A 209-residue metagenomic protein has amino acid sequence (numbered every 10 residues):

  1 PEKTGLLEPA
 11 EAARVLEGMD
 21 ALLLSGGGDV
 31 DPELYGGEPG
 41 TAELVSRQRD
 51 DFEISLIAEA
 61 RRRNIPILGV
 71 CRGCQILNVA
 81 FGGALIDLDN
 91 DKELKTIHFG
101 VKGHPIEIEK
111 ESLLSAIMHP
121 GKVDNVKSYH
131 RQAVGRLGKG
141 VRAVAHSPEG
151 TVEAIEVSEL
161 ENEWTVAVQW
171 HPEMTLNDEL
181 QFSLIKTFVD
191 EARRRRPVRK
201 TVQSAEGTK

Functional and structural regions predicted by a protein language model:
P1-D20, L24, S46-I65, N90-T96 (+1 more regions): Amide-donor transfer/coupling interface in amidating biosynthetic enzymes
G27-V30: Short glycine-rich anion-binding loops that position phosphate/pyrophosphate groups of nucleotides and phosphorylated
P32-Q48: Glycine/threonine-rich flexible loop motifs
P32-Y35, L77-A80, I155: Short glycine-/acidic-enriched loop or helix-start segments at secondary-structure transitions that form or flank
G36-P39, G82-A84, V141-R142, Q181-L184: Short, glycine/charged-enriched secondary-structure capping and boundary segments
I65-P66, G83: Structural loop-to-beta junction motif characteristic of Rossmann-like glycosyltransferase folds
G69, G73, N78: Gly/Ala-rich beta-loop-alpha elbow adjacent to hydrolase catalytic centers
V79, G83-N90: Conserved active-site segments centered on acidic
